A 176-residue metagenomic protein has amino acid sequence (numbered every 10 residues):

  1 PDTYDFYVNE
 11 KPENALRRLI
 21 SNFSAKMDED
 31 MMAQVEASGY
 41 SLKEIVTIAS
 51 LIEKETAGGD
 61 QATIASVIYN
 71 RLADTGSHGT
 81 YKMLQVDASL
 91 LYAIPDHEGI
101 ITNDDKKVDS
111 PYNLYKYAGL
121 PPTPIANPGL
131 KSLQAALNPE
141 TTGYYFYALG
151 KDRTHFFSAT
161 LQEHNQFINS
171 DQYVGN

Functional and structural regions predicted by a protein language model:
P1-N176: Bacterial extracytoplasmic/cell-wall-associated proteins, especially those involved in peptidoglycan
